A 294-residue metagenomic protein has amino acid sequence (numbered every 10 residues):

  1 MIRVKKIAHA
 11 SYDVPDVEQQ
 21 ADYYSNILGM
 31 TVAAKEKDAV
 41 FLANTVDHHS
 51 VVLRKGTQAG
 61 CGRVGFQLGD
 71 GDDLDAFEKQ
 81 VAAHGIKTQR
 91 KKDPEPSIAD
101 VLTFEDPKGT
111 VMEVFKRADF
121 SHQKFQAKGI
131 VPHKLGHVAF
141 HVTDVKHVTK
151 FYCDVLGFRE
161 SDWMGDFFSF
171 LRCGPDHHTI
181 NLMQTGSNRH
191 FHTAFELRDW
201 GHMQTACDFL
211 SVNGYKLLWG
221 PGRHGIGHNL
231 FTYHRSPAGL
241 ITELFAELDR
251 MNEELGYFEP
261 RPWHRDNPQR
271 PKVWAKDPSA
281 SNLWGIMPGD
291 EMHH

Functional and structural regions predicted by a protein language model:
M1-E18, C61-F66, A118-K146, H177 (+2 more regions): N-terminal beta-strand motif that seeds the catalytic metal site of vicinal oxygen chelate
I2-H49, E95, F140-H178, M183: Core segments of cupin and vicinal oxygen chelate
K5-K79, A83-H84, T88, M287-H293: The feature marks the first
Q20-S25, V81, G109, V148 (+4 more regions): Conserved active-site tyrosine of GNAT-family acetyltransferases
G29-G62, T110-A118, D162-F191, E196-W200 (+1 more regions): Conserved short beta-strand elements that form part of the metal-binding/catalytic scaffold of enzyme active sites
D72-K79, G201-D208, L244: Short amphipathic alpha-helices within nucleic acid-binding modules
K79-V131, S169-L171, G214-H294: Vicinal oxygen chelate
K146-V155, R159, G186, E196-L217 (+1 more regions): Double-stranded beta-helix
